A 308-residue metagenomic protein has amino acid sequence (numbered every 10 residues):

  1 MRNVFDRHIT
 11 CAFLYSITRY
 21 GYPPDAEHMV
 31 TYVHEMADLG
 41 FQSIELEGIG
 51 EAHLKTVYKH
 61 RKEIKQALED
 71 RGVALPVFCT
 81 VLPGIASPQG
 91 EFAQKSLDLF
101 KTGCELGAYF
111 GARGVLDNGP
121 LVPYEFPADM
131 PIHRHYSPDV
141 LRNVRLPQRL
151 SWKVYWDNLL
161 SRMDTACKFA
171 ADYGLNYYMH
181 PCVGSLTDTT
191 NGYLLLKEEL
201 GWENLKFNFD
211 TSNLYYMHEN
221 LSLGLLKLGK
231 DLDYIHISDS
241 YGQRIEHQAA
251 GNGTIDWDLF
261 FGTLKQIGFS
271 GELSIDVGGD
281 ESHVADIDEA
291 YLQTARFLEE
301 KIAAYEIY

Functional and structural regions predicted by a protein language model:
M1-G114, Y124-E125, R145, W156 (+5 more regions): N-terminal pre-domain/capping segments
M1-G40, G111-R113, L186-Y308: Histidine-acidic metal/acid-base catalytic patches
E45, V77, L116, Y178 (+2 more regions): Conserved beta-strand positions in the central sheet of alpha/beta enzyme cores
I49, Q89-G90, L141-Y155, M179-G184 (+1 more regions): Surface-exposed cleft-lining segments at the edges of enzyme active sites
A52-L54, G84-I85, V122-P123, G184-T187 (+2 more regions): Short, small-residue-enriched loops and turns at beta-alpha junctions that line or gate enzyme active sites
N118-P120, H180-V183, V277-G278: Short, well-ordered beta-to-alpha junction loops that form the rim of enzyme active sites and present histidine/acidic
P127-P147: Active-site gating loops and adjacent loop-to-helix segments of metal-dependent hydrolytic enzymes
W156, S161-M163, A170-L200: Basic- and aromatic-lined ligand-binding clefts that recognize polyanionic substrates
